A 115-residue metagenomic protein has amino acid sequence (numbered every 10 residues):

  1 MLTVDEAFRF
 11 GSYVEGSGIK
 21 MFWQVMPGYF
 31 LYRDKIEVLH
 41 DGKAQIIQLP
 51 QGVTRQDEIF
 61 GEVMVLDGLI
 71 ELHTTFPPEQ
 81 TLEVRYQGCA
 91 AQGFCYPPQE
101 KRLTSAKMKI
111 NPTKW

Functional and structural regions predicted by a protein language model:
M1-W115: Structural recognition of alpha-helix starts/caps
